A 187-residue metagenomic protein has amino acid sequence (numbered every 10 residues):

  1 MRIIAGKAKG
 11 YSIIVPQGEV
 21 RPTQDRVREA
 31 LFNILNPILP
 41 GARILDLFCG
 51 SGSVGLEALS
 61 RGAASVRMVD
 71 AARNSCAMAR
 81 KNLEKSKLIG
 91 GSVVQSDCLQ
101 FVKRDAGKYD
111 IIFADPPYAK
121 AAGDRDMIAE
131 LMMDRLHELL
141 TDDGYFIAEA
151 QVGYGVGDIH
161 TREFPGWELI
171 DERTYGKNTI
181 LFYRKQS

Functional and structural regions predicted by a protein language model:
M1-S187: Class I S-adenosyl-L-methionine-dependent methyltransferase catalytic core
